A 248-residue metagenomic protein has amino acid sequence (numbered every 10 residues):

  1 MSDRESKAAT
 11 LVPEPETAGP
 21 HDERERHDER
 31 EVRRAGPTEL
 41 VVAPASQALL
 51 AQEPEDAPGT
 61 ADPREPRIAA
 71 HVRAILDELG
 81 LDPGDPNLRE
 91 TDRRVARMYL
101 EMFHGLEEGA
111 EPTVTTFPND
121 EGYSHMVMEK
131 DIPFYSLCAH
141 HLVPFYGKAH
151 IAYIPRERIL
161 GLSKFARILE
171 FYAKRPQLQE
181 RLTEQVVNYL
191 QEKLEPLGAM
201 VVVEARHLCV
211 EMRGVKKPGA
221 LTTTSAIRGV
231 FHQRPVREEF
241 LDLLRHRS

Functional and structural regions predicted by a protein language model:
S2-S248: A domain-level signal for the structural core that forms small-molecule/cofactor-binding pockets and catalytic centers
